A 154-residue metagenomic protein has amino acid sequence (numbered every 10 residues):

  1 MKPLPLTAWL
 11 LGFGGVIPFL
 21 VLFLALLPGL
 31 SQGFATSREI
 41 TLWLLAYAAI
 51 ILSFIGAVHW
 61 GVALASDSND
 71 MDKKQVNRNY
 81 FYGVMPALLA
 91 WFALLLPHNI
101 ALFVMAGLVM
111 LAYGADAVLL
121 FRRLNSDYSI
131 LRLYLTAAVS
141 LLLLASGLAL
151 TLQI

Functional and structural regions predicted by a protein language model:
M1-L4: Short, Lys/Arg-rich, polar N-terminal cytosolic tail immediately upstream of the first transmembrane signal-anchor
L6-G29, A137-L142: The first (N-terminal) embedded transmembrane alpha-helix
F13-L20, W43-D67, K74-F92: Core segments of alpha-helical transmembrane spans in multipass integral membrane proteins
L27-I40, Q153-I154: Membrane-interface helix termini and inter-helical loops of multi-pass transporters
A57-N69, G114-S126: C-terminal ends of transmembrane helices
F92-L111, I154: Transmembrane helix-loop-helix
V118-S140: Interfacial loop-to-transmembrane junctions
A145-I154: Juxtamembrane boundary at the C-terminal end of a transmembrane helix
